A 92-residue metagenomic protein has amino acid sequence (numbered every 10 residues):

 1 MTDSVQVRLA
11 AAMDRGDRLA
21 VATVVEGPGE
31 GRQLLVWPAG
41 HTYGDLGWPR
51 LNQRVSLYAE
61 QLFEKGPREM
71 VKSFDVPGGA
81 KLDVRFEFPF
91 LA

Functional and structural regions predicted by a protein language model:
M1-A92: Segments forming oxygen-rich coordination pockets for charged ligands
